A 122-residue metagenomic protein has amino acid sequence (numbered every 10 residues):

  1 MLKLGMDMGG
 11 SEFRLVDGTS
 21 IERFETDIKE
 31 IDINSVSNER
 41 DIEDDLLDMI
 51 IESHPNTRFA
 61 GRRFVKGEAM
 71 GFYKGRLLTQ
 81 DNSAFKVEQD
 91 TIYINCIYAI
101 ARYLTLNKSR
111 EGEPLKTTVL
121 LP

Functional and structural regions predicted by a protein language model:
M1-I21: Gly/Thr-rich phosphate-binding beta-strand-loop-beta motif of the actin/hexokinase/Hsp70
T19-T118: Conserved phosphate-binding loops in N-terminal lobes of ATP-dependent enzymes of the actin/Hsp70/sugar-kinase
L121: Short glycine-centered, acidic/aromatic-flanked micro-motifs in structured strand/loop junctions that mark active-site
